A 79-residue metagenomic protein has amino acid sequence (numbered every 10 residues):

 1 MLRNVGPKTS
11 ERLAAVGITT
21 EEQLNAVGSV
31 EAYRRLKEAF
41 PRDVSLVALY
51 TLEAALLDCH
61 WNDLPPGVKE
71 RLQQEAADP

Functional and structural regions predicted by a protein language model:
M1-R3: Sterile Alpha Motif
K8-G17: Catalytic DNA-binding helix-loop module of base-excision-repair DNA glycosylases/AP lyases
I18, A26-S29: Hydrophobic/aromatic-rich, well-ordered segments within soluble, folded domains that form packed cores
E21: Conserved GNAT acetyl-CoA-binding A-motif
S29-P79: Sterile Alpha Motif
